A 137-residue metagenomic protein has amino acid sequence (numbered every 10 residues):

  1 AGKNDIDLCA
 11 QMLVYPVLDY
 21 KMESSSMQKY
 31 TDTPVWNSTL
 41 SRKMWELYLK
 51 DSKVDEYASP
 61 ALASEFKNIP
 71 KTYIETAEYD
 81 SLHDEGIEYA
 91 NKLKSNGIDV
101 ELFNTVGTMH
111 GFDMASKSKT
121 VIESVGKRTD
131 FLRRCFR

Functional and structural regions predicted by a protein language model:
A1-R137: Alpha/beta-hydrolase superfamily serine-hydrolase fold, recognizing
